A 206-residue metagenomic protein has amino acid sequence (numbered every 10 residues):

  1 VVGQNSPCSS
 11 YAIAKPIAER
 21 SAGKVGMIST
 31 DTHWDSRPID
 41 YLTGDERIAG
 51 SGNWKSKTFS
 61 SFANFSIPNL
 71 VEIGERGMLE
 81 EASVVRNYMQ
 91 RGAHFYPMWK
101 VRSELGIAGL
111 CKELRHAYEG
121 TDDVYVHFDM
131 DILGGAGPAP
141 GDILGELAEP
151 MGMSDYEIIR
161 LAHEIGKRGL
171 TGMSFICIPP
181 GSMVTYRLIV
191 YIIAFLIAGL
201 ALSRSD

Functional and structural regions predicted by a protein language model:
V1-D206: Conserved alpha-helical scaffold segments that buttress catalytic/binding sites
